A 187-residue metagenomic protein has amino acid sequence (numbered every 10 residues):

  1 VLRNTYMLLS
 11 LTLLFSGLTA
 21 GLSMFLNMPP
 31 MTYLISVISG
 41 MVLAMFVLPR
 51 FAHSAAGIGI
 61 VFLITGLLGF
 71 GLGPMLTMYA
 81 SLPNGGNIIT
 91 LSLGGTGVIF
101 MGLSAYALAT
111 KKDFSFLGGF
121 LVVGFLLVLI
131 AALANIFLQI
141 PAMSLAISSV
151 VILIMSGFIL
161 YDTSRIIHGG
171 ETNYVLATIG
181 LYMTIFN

Functional and structural regions predicted by a protein language model:
V1-N187: A hydrophobic alpha-helical transmembrane-helix feature that marks the membrane cores and membrane-interface segments
